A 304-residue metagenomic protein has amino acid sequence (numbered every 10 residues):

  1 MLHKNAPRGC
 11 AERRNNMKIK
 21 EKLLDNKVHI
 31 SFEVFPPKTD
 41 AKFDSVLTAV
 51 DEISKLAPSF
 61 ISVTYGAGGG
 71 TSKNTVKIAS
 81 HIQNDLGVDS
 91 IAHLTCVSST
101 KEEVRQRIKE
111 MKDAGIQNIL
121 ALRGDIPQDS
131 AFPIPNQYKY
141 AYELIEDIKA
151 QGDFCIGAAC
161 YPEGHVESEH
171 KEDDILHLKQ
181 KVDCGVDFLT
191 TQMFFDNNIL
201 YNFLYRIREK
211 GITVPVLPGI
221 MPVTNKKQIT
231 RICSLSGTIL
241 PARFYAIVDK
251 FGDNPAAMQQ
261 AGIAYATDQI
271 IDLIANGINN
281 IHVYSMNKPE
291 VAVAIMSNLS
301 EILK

Functional and structural regions predicted by a protein language model:
M1-N16: Short, Lys/Arg-enriched N-terminal segments with co-localized hydrophobic residues within the first ~10-30 amino acids
N16-F32, T39, K304: N-terminal amphipathic alpha-helix/helix-capping segment at the start of soluble metabolic enzymes
I19, F43, G69-H81, T100-Q106 (+4 more regions): Active-site-adjacent beta->alpha loops and helix N-cap segments on the catalytic face of soluble alpha/beta enzymes
S31, S62, L120-A121, T190 (+1 more regions): Conserved beta-strand positions in the central sheet of alpha/beta enzyme cores
S31-S45, I91-E102, G157-D173, F251-A264: Active-site mouth loops of central-metabolism enzymes
E33, I61, M111, K181 (+3 more regions): Conserved, mostly hydrophobic/aromatic
V34-P37, T64-G68, H93-S99, G124-D125 (+4 more regions): Active-site beta-loop-alpha junctions enriched in small/polar residues
P135-N136, Y140-Y161, G211-I263, D268 (+1 more regions): Active-site pocket-lining/capping segments in soluble small-molecule metabolic enzymes
